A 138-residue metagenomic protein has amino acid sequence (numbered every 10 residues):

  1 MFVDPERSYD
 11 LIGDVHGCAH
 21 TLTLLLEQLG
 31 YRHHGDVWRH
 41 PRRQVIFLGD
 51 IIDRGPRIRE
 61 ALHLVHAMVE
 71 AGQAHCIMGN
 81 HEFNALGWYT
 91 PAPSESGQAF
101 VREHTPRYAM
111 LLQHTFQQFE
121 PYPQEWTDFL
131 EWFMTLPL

Functional and structural regions predicted by a protein language model:
M1-H63: N-terminal active-site segment of His-dependent metallophosphoesterases
G55-L138: Active-site neighborhood of divalent metal-dependent phosphoester bond hydrolases
